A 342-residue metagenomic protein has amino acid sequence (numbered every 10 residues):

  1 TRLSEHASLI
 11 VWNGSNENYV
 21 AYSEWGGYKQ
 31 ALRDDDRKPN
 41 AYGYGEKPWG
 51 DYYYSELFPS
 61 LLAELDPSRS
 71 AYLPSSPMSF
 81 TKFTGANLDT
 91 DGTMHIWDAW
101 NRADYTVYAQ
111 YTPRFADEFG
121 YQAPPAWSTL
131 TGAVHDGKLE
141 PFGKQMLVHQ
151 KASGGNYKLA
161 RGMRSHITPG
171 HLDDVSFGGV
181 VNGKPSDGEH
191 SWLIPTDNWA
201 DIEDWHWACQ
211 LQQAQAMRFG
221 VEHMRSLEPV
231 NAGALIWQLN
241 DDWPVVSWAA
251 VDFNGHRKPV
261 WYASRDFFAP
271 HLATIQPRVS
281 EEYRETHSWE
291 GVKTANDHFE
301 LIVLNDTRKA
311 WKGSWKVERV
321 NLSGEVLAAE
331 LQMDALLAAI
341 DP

Functional and structural regions predicted by a protein language model:
T1-S76, A234: Active-site mouth of glycoside hydrolases
Y19, R308, V320-G324: Generic "edge-of-domain/loop-turn" microfeature
W25-Y28, H166-F177, L337-P342: Short, intrinsically disordered, charge-balanced linker/junction segments flanking boundaries in proteins
A41-Y42, Y53, L57-W311, L327-A329: Substrate-binding clefts and catalytic carboxylate motifs of secreted carbohydrate-active enzymes
W315-P342: Intrinsically disordered, low-complexity Pro/Gly/Ser/Thr-rich segments with frequent PxxP/GP/PP motifs and embedded
